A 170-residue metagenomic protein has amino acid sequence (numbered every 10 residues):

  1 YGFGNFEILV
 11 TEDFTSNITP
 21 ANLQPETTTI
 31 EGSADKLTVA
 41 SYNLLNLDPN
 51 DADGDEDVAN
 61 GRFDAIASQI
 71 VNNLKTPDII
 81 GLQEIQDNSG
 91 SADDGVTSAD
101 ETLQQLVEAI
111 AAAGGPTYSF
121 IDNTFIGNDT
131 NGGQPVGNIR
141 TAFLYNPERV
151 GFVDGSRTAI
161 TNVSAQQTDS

Functional and structural regions predicted by a protein language model:
Y1-F3: Short, charged beta-turn/beta-strand-edge "cap" motif at the junction between a beta-strand and an adjacent loop
E7-S170: Divalent cation-coordinating acidic motifs and surrounding scaffolds that mediate Ca2+/Mg2+/Mn2+/Zn2+-dependent binding
